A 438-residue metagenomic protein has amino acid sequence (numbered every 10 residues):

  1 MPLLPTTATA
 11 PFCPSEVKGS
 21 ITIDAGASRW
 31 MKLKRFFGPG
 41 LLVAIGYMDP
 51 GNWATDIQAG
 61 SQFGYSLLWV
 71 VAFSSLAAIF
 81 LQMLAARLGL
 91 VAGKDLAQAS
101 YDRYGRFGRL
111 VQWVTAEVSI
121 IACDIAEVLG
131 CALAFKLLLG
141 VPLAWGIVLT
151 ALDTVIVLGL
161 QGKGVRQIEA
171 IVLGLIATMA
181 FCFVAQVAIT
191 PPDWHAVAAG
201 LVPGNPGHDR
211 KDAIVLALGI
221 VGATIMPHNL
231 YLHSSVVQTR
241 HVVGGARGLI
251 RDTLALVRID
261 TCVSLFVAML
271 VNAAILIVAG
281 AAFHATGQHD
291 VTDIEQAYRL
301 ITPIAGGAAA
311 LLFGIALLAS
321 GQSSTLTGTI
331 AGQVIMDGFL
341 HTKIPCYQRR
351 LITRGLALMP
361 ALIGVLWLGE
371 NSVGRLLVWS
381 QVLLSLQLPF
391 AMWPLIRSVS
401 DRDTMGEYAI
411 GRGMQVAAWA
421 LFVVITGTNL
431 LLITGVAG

Functional and structural regions predicted by a protein language model:
E16-I21, T55-G60, M83-G108, L133 (+3 more regions): Flexible loop linkers connecting adjacent transmembrane helices in multi-pass alpha-helical membrane transporters
V43, V70-R103, Q112-V118, S323: Juxtamembrane transmembrane-helix boundary signature
I79-V91, V237-H241, G245-A246, F266-Q296: Extracellular/periplasmic helix-exit of transmembrane alpha-helices
R106-R109, A144-I147, A308-A310, Q322 (+1 more regions): Loop-to-transmembrane helix boundary motifs in multi-pass membrane proteins
W113-E117, L138-L160, T178, C182 (+3 more regions): Transmembrane alpha-helical segments of multi-pass small-molecule transport proteins
E127-L138, A151-V172, F181, L366-V373 (+1 more regions): Membrane-water interface regions at transmembrane-helix termini and the short interhelical loops of multi-pass membrane
L149-T150, L160-T190, L388, I410-Q415 (+1 more regions): Membrane-interface loop-to-helix entry segments
T154, I176-N205, I214-A217, V221-S234 (+2 more regions): Hydrophobic alpha-helical segments and their helix-loop junctions in multi-pass secondary transporters
